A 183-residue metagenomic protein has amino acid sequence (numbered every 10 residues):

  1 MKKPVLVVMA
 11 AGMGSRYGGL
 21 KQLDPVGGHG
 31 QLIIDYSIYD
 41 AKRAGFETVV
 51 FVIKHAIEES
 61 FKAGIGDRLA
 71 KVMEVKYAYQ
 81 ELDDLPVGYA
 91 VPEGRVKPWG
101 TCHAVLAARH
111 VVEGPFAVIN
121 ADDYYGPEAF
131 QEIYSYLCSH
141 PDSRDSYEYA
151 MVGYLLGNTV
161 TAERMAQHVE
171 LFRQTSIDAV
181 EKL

Functional and structural regions predicted by a protein language model:
K2-G66, V75, Q80, G114: N-terminal glycine-rich phosphate-binding loop and ensuing alpha1 helix
M9-A10, K76-A78, V118-N120, A150-L155: Short beta-strand segments
G14, Y124-G126: A short, conserved beta-strand element in the Rossmann-like catalytic core that flanks the donor/metal-binding loop
K21-G27, V91-R95, A166-V169: Short glycine-enriched, charge-decorated loop/helix-capping segments at active-site entrances that position
G64-D83, P141-Y147, G157: A glycine-rich helix N-cap at a beta->alpha junction
L69-P115: Short phosphate-binding loop-to-helix
G114-Y124: Short beta-strand-to-loop acidic/aromatic patch adjacent to the donor-nucleotide binding site
P127-L183: Conserved core of the sugar-phosphate nucleotidyltransferase
